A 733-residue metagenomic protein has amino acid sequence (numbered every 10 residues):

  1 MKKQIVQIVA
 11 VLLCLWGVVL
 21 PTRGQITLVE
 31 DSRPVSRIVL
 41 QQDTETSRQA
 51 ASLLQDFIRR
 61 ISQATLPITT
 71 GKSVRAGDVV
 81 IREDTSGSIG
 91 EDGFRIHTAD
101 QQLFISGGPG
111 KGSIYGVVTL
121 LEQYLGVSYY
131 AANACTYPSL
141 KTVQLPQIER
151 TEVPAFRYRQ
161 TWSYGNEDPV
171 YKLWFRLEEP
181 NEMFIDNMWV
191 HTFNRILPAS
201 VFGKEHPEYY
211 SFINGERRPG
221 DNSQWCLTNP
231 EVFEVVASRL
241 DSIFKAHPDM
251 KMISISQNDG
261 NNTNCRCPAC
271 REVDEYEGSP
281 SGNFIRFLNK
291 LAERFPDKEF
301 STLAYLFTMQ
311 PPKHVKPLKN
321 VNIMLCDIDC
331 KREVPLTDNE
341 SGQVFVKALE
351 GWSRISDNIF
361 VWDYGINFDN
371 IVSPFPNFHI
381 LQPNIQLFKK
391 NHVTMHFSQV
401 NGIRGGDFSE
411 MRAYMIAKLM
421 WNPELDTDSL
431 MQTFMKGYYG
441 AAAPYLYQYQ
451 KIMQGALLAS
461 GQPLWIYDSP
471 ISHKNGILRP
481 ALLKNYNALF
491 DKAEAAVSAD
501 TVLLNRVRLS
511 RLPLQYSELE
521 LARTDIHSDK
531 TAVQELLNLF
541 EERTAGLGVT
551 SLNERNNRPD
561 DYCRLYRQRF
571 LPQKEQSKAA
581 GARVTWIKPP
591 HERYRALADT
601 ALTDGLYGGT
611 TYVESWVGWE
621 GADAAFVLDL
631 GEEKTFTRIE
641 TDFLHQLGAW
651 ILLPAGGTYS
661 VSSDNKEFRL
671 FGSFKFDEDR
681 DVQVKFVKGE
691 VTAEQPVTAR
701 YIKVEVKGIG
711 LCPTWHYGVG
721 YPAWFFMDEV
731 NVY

Functional and structural regions predicted by a protein language model:
M1-V9: Bacterial N-terminal signal peptides that target proteins for export
V11, L15, T22-R95, K141-E149: Acidic, contiguous N-terminal accessory segments
E45, Q49-L53, F57, G87-R286 (+4 more regions): Feature activates predominantly on carbohydrate-active enzymes
E231-E234, S242, Q343-A442, Q448: Structured mid-domain segments that build the active-site/substrate or prosthetic-cofactor binding neighborhood
V273-L291, K319-D338, K418-L425: Acidic, His- and aromatic-enriched active-site or binding-groove loops in soluble protein domains that engage sugars
S301, Y305-D329, S373-N377, G405-A413: Substrate-binding cleft/loops of secretory-pathway carbohydrate-active enzymes
L419-T603, G608-G609: Catalytic domains of carbohydrate-active enzymes that cleave complex glycans
G608-L670, K688-Y733: Aromatic, loop-rich ligand-recognition surfaces of beta-strand-rich domains
